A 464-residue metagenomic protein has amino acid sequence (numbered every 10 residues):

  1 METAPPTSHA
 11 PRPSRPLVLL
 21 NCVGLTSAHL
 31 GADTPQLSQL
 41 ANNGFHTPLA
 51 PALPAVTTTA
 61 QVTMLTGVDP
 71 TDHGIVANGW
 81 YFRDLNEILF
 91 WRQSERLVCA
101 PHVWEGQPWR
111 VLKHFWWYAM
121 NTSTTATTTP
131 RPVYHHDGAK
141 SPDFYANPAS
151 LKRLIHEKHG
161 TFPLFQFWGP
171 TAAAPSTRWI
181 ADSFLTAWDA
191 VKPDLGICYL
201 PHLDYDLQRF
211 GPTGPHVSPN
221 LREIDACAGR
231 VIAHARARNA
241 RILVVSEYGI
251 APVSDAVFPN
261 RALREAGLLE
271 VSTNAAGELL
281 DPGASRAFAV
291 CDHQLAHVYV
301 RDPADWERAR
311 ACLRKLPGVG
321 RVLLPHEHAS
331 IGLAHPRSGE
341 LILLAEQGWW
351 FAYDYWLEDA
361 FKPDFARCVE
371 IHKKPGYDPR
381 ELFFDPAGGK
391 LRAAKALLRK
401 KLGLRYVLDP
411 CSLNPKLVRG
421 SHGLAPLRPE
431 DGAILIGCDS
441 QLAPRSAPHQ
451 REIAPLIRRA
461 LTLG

Functional and structural regions predicted by a protein language model:
M1-P48: Active-site-proximal N-terminal segment of extracellular/periplasmic enzymes that hydrolyze or transfer
T3-P5, V68-G211, E223, S285-V290 (+6 more regions): His/Asp/Glu-rich, glycine-adjacent segments that coordinate divalent cations and/or stabilize oxyanion chemistry on
S14-A28, L40, M64, Q107 (+9 more regions): Beta-strand elements within well-structured catalytic alpha/beta cores of enzymes that handle phosphate/sulfate esters
G24-S27, P54-A55, P70, W117-N121 (+4 more regions): Short, solvent-exposed loop/turn segments at secondary-structure junctions
A28-D72, L112: Short, structured active-site-proximal loop/turn typified by the sulfatase FGly-forming signature C/S-X-P-X-R
A55-V56, G79-R96, A100-P101, A233-L417: Secreted, luminal/periplasmic, and some membrane-associated catalytic domains that remodel anionic oxygen-ester
V418-G437: Short glycine/proline-rich, acidic loop/turn segments that cap or connect secondary-structure elements
S446-A454: C-terminal helical/tail subdomains of lipid-metabolizing enzymes
